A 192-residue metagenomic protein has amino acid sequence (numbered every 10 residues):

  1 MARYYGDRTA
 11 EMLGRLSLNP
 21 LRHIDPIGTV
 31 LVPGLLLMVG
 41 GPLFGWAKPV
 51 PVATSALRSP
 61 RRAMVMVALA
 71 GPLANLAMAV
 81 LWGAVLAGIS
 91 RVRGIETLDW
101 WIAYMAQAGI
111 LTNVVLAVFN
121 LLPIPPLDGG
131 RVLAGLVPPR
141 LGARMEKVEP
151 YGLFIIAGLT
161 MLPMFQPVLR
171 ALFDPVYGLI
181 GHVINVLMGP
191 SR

Functional and structural regions predicted by a protein language model:
M1-R192: Hydrophobic transmembrane alpha-helices and their immediate loop junctions in multi-pass integral membrane proteins
